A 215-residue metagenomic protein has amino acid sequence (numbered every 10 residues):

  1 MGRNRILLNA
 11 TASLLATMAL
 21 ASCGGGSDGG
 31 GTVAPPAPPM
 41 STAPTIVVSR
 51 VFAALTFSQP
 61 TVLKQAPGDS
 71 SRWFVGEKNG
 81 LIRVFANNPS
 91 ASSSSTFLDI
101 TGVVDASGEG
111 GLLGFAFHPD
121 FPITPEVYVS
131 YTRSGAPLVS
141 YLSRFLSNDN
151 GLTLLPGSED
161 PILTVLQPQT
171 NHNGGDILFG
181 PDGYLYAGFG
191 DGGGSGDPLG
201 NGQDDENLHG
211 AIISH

Functional and structural regions predicted by a protein language model:
M1-A12: Bacterial N-terminal signal peptides that target proteins for export
L20-S22: C-terminal motif of bacterial Sec signal peptides marking the signal peptidase cleavage site
G25, G29-G30, P35-G196: Acidic, Gly/Ser/Thr-rich repeat motifs that build Ca2+-stabilized beta-propeller blades
Y141-N150, N201-H215: Beta-propeller blade signature
